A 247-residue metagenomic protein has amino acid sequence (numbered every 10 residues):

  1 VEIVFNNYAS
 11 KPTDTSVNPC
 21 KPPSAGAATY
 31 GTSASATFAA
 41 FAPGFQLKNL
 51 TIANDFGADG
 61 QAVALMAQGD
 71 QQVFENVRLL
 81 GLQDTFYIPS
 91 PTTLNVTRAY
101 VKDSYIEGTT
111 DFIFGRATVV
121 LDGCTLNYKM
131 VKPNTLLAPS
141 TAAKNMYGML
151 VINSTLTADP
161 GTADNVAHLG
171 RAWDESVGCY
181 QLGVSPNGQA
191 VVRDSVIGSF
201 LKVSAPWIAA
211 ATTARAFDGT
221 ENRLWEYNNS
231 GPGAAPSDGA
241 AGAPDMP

Functional and structural regions predicted by a protein language model:
V1-P247: Sequence-level preference for short, compositionally simple segments enriched in small aliphatic or small polar residues
